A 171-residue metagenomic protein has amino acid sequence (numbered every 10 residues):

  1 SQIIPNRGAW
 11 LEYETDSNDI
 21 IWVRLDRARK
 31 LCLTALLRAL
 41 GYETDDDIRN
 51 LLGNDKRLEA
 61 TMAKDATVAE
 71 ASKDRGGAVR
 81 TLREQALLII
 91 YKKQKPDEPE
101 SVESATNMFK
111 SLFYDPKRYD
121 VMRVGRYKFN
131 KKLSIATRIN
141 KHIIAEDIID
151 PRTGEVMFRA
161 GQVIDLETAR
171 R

Functional and structural regions predicted by a protein language model:
S1-R171: N-terminal non-catalytic structural scaffold regions of very large proteins
